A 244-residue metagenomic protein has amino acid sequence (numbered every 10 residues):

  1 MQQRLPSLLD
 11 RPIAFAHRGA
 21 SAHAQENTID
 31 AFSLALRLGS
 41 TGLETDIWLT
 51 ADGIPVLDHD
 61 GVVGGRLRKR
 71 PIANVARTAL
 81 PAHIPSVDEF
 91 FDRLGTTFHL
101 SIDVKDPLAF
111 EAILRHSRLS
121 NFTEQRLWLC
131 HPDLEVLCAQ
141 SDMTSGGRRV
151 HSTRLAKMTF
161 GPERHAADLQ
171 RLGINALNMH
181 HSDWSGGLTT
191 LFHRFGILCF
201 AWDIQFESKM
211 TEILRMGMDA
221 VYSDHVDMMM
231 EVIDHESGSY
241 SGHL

Functional and structural regions predicted by a protein language model:
M1-L244: Phosphate-group recognition and catalysis centered on beta-loop-alpha active-site segments
